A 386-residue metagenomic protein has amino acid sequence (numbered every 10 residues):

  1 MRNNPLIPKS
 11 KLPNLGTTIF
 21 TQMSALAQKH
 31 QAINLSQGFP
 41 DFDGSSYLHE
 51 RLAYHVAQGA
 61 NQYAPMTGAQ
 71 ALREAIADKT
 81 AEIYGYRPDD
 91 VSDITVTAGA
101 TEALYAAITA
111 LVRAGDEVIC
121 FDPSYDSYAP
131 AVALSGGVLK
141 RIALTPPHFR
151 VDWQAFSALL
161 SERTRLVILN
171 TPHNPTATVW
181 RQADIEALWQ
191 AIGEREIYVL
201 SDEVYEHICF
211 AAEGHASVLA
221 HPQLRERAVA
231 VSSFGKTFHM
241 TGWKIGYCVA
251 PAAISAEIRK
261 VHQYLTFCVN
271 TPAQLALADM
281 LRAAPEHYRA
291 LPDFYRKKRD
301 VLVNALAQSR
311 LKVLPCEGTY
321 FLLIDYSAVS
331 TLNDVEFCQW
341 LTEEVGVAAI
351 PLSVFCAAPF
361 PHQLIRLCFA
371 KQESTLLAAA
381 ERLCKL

Functional and structural regions predicted by a protein language model:
R2-G99, A106, M280-A283: N-terminal small-domain helix-loop-helix segment of the aminotransferase-like
N3, A220, R225-R296, D300 (+2 more regions): Conserved core segment of the aminotransferase class I/II
D78, S157-A158, T331, W340-A349 (+1 more regions): PLP-dependent enzyme catalytic core of the Aspartate aminotransferase-like
A110-V132: Conserved PLP-anchoring active-site segment centered on the Schiff-base-forming lysine
L134-K140: A short helix-loop-beta submotif of the ANL/AMP-binding
G137, E194-I197, R225-E226: A short helix->loop->beta-strand "cap" motif at the edges of active sites that frequently abuts
L144-E213: Active-site phosphate-binding strand-loop segment of PLP-dependent enzymes
A278, F294-V303, V313-Y326, F360: Conserved glycine-rich beta-strand-loop-beta hairpin in the small C-terminal domain of fold type I
